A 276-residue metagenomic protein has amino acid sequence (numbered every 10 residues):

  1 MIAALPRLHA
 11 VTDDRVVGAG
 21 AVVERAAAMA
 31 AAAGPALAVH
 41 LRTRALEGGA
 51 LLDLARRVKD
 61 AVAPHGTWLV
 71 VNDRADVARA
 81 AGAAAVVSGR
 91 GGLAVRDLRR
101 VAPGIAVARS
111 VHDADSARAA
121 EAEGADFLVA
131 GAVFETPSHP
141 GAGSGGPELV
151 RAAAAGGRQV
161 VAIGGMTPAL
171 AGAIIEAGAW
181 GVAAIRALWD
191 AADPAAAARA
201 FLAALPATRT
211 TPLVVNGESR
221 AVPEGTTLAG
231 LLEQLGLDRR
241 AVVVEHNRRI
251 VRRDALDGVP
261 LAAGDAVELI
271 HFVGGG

Functional and structural regions predicted by a protein language model:
M1-V95, R100-D126, A142-G145, G157-V160 (+2 more regions): Conserved N-terminal beta1-alpha1 strand-loop-helix module at the mouth
S88, A130, A184: Short beta-strand and adjacent tight-turn residues that come in two discontinuous sequence segments and form the edges
D126-V133: Non-cysteine beta-strand/loop elements that form the S-adenosyl-L-methionine
P137-G141, V161-G164, E218-A221: Short, glycine/charged-rich beta-strand-loop motifs at protein surfaces that mediate ligand recognition and catalysis
H139-S144, E148-R151: Substrate-recognition "cap/lid" segment bordering the active-site pocket of phosphatases
R209-G275: Ubiquitin-like/PB1-type beta-grasp interaction modules and other compact soluble beta-rich domains
